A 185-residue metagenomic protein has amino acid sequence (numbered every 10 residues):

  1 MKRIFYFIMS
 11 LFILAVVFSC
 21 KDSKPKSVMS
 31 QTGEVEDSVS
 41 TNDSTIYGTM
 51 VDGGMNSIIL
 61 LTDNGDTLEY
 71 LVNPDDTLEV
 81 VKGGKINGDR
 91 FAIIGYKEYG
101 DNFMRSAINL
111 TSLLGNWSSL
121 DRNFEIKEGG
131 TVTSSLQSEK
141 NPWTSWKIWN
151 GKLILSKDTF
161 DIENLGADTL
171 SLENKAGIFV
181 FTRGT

Functional and structural regions predicted by a protein language model:
M1-F5, D22: Positively charged n-region of N-terminal signal peptides that target proteins for export
F5-I13: Sec-dependent signal peptide hydrophobic core
V16-S19: C-terminal motif of bacterial Sec signal peptides marking the signal peptidase cleavage site
K21-Y47, D52-T185: Lipid interaction determinants
